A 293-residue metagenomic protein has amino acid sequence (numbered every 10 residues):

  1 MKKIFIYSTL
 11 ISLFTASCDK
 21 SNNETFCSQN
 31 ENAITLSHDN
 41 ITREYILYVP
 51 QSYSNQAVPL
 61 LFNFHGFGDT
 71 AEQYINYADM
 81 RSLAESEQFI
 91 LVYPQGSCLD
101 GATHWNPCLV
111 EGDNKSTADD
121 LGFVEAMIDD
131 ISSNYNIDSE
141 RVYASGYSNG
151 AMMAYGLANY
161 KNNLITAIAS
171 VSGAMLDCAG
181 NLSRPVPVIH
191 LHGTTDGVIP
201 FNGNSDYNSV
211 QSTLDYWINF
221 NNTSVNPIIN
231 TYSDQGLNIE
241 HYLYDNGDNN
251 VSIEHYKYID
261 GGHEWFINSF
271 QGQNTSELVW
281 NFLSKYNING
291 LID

Functional and structural regions predicted by a protein language model:
I4-F14: Sec-dependent N-terminal signal peptides
T15-A33: Bacterial Sec-dependent N-terminal signal peptides
L36-V49, N55-Y143, M153-G156, Y160 (+1 more regions): Serine-hydrolase catalytic machinery in alpha/beta-hydrolase-like enzymes
F62-F64, V171, Y258: Alpha/beta-hydrolase
G96, A169-D177, G193-D196: Active-site nucleophile loop of the alpha/beta-hydrolase fold
A144-G146, V171: Short beta-strand immediately N-terminal to the catalytic nucleophile in serine-hydrolase-like folds
N163-A174, P187: A conserved short beta-strand
P187-L191, Y207-S209, I218-D293: C-terminal catalytic histidine-bearing segment of alpha/beta-hydrolase fold enzymes
